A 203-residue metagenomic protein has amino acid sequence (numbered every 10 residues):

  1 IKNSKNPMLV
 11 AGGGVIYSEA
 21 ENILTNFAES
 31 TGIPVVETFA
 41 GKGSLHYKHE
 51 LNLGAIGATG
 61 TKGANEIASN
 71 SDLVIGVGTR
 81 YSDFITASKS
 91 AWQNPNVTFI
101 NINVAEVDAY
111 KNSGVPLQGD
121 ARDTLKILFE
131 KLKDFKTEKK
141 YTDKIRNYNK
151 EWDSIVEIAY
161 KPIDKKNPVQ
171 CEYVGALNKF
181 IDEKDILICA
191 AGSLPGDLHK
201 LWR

Functional and structural regions predicted by a protein language model:
K2, W92, D108, K179-F180: Generic structural signal for beta-strand residues in well-ordered domains
N3-S71, F180-R203: Anionic-ligand anchoring segments at beta-strand to alpha-helix junctions in alpha/beta enzyme folds, i.e., glycine
G12, N52, N112-S113, K161-K165: Conserved short-loop catalytic and cofactor-binding motifs
G13, Y17-L24, G57-A64, A68 (+8 more regions): Generic structural signal for well-ordered, non-membrane alpha-helical segments in soluble metabolic enzymes
A20-N26, T86-S90, A176: A short acidic, amphipathic alpha-helical/loop segment
G41-I145: Glycine-rich, acidic loop regions that bind phosphate or pyrophosphate groups
N149-R203: Active-site diphosphate/adenylate-binding microenvironment
